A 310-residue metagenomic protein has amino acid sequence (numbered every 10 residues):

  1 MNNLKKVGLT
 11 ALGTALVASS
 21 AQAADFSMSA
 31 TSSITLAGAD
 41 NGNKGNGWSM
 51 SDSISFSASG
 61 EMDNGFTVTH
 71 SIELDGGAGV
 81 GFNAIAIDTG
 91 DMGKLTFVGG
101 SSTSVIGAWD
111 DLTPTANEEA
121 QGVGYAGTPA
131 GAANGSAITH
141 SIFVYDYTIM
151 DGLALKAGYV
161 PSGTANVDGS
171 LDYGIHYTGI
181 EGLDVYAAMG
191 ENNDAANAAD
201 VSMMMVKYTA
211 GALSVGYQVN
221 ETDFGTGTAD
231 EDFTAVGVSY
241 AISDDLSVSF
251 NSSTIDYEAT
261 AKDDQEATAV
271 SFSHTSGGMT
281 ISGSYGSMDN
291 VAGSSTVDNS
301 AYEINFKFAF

Functional and structural regions predicted by a protein language model:
M1-F310: Outer-membrane beta-barrel proteins
